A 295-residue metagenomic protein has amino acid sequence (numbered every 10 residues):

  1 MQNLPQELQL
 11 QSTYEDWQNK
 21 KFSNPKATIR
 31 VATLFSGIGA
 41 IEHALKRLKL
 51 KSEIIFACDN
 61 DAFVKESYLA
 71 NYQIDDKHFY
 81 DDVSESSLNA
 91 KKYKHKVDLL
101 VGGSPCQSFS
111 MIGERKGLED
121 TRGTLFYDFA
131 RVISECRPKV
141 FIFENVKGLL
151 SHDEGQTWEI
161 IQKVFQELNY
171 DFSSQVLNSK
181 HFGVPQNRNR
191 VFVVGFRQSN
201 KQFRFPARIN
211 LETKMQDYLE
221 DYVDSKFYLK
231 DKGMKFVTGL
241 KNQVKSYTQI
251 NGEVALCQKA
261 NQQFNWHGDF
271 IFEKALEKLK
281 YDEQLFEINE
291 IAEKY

Functional and structural regions predicted by a protein language model:
M1-Q2, Y295: Accessible peptide chain termini
Q2-R137, K147-S151, G155-E159, Q166: Core alpha/beta nucleotide-donor-binding catalytic domains of modification enzymes
N89-V97, Q107-K294: Class I S-adenosyl-L-methionine
